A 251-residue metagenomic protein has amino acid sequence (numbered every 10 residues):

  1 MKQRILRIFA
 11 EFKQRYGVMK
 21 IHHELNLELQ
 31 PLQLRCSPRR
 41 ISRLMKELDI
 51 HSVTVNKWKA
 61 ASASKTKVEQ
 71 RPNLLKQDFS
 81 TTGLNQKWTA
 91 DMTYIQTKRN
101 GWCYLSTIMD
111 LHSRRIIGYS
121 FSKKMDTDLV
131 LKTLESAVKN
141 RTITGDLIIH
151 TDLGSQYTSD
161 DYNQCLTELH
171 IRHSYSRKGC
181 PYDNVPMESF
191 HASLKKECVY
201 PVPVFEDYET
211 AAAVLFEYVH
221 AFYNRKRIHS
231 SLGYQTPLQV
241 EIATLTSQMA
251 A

Functional and structural regions predicted by a protein language model:
M1, G17-V18, S37, R71 (+8 more regions): Hydrophobic (often cysteine-bearing) scaffold residues that line and stabilize catalytic clefts of nucleotide/cofactor
M1-G83, C180, T236-T244: Basic, flexible linker segments flanking DNA-binding modules in nucleic acid-interacting mobile-element proteins
I5, I21, I41, M45 (+13 more regions): Mobile genetic element proteins and their domesticated derivatives, centered on retroelements and DNA transposons
S62-S64, T151-L153, S159-Y162, S176-K195 (+3 more regions): RNase H-like two-metal-ion nuclease catalytic core shared by retroviral integrases and related mobile-element nucleases
T81-I117, K123-K124: An active-site-proximal beta-strand-loop segment
R115-Y119, H173-Y175, Y200-V202: Short small-residue beta-strand/loop micro-motif enriched in glycine and branched aliphatics
Y119-T142, T158: Active-site beta-loop-alpha junctions of metal-dependent nucleic acid enzymes, especially the RNase H-like/DDE
T167-I171, K195-A251: C-terminal domain-tail junction helix/linker
